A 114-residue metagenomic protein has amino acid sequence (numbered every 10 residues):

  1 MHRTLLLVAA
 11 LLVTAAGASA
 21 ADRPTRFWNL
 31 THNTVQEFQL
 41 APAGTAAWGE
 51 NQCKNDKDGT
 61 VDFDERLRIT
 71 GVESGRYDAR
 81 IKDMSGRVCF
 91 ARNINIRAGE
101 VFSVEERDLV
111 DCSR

Functional and structural regions predicted by a protein language model:
T4-T14: Sec-dependent N-terminal signal peptides
A16-A20: Sec/Tat signal peptide C-region and signal peptidase I cleavage site
A21-T25, E65: Structural beta-strand segments of beta-rich domains
R26-T34, P42: Asparagine-centered strand-capping/turn motif at beta-strand->loop junctions
W48-E73: Intrinsically disordered, low-complexity Pro/Gly/Ser/Thr-rich segments with frequent PxxP/GP/PP motifs and embedded
Y77-A79: A short tyrosine-centered beta-strand micro-motif
K82-C112: Structured interaction patches on ligand/partner-binding surfaces of diverse proteins
